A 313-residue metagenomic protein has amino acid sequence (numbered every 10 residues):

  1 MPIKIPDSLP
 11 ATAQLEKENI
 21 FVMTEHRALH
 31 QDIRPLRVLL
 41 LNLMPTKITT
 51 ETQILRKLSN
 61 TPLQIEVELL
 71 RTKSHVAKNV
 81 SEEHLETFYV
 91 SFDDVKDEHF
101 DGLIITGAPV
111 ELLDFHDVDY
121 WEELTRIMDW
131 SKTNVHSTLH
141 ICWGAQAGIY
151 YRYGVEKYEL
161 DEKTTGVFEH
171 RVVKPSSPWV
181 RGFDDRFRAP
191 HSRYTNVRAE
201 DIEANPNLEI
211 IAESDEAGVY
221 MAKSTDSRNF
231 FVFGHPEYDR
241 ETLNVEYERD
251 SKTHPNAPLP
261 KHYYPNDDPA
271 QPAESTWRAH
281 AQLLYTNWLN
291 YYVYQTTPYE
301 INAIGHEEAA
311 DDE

Functional and structural regions predicted by a protein language model:
M1-S74, Y89, D93-V95, H99 (+3 more regions): Amide-donor transfer/coupling interface in amidating biosynthetic enzymes
Q53-L55, H84, D117-Y120, Y153-E156 (+2 more regions): Short, glycine/charged-enriched secondary-structure capping and boundary segments
K73-E86: N-terminal beta-loop-helix "entrance" segment that forms/cooperates in small-molecule cofactor or anionic ligand
L85, Y89-F92, F115: Helical hinge/lid and interdomain linker segments adjacent to catalytic or ligand-binding clefts that mediate domain
G102: Short, Asp-centered acidic motifs that coordinate Mg2+ and/or phosphate in catalytic or ligand-binding sites
I105-K174: Cysteine-nucleophile active-site neighborhood
